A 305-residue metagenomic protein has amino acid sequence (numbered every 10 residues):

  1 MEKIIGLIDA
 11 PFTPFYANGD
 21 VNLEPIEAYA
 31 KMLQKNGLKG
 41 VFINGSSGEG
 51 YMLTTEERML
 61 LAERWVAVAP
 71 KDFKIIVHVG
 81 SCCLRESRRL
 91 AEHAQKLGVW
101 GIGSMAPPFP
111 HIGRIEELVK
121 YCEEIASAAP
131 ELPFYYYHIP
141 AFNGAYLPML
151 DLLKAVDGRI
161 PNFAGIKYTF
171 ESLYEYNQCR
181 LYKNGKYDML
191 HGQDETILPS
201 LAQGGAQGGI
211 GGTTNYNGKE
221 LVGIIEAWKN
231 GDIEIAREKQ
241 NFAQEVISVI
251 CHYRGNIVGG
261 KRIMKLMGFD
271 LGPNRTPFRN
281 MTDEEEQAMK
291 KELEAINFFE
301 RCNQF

Functional and structural regions predicted by a protein language model:
E2-A145, N303: Active-site beta->alpha loop and helix N-cap motifs at the rims of alpha/beta catalytic domains
K3, I8-F12, N36, G205 (+1 more regions): C-terminal alpha-helical cap/extension of soluble enzyme domains
E27, M59, E63, R88 (+6 more regions): Generic alpha-helical structural signal
Y29, L90, T196-I197, G260 (+1 more regions): Residues within well-ordered alpha-helices
N36, L60, R64-A69, H93-L97 (+7 more regions): Alpha-helical structural signal in soluble globular domains
E49-G50, P110-H111, S172, L198 (+2 more regions): Short secondary-structure capping/turn micro-motifs that flank functional sites
A126-L132, P140-Q244, I250-C251: Catalytic alpha/beta core domains of metabolic enzymes, predominantly
